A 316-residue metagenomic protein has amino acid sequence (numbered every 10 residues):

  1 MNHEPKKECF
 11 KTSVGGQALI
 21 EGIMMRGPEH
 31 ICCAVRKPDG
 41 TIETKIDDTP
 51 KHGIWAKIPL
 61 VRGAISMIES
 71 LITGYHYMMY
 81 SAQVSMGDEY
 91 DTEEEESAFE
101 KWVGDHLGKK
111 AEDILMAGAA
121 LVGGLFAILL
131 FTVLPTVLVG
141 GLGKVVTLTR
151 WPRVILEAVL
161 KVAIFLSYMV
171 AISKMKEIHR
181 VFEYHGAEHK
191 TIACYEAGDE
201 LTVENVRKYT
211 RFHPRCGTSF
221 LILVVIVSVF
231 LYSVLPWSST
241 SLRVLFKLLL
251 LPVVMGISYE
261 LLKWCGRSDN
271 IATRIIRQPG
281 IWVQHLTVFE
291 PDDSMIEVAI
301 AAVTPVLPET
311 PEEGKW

Functional and structural regions predicted by a protein language model:
M1-E94: Divalent-cation
N2-S13, A18, E100-V137, G141-V145: Cytosolic-side membrane-entry/anchor segment at the start of a transmembrane helix
H3-G15, L19, I23-M25, R153-V162 (+3 more regions): Polar-ligand-bearing catalytic/cofactor-coordination segments of membrane-embedded or membrane-tethered inner-membrane
D48-P50, I54, M67, L71-E96 (+7 more regions): Multi-pass alpha-helical transmembrane bundle typical of ion/small-solute transporters and intramembrane aspartyl
Y80, G123-T147, V224-F246, P252-M255 (+1 more regions): Juxtamembrane "helix exit" motif at the C-terminal ends of alpha-helical transmembrane segments in multi-pass membrane
K101-K110, V137-L156, L235-L245, W264-R274 (+1 more regions): Membrane interface segments of multi-pass transport proteins and intramembrane proteases
A111-L129, Y209-V234: Transmembrane alpha-helical segments and their cytosolic interface motifs in multi-pass membrane proteins
E112, M116, A120, R153-K161 (+3 more regions): Residue-level signature of transmembrane alpha-helical entry/exit and packing/kink sites in multi-pass membrane
